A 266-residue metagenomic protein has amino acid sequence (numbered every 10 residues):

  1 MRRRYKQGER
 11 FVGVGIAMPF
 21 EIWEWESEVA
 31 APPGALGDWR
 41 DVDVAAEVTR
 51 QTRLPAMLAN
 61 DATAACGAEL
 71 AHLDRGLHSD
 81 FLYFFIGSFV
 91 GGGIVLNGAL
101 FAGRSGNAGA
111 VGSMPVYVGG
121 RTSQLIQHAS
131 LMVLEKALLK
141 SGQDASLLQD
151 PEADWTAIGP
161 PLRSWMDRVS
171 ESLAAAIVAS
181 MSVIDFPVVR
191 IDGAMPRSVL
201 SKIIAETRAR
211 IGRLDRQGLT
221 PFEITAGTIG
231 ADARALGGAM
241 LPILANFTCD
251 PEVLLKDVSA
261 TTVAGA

Functional and structural regions predicted by a protein language model:
M1-V12, W25, R50-R53, H72-D74 (+1 more regions): ATP-binding/phosphotransfer module of carbohydrate and carboxylate kinases, centering on a glycine-rich
R10-R121, G237, L241, N246-A266: Phosphate-binding/catalytic loop of phosphoryl-transfer enzymes
